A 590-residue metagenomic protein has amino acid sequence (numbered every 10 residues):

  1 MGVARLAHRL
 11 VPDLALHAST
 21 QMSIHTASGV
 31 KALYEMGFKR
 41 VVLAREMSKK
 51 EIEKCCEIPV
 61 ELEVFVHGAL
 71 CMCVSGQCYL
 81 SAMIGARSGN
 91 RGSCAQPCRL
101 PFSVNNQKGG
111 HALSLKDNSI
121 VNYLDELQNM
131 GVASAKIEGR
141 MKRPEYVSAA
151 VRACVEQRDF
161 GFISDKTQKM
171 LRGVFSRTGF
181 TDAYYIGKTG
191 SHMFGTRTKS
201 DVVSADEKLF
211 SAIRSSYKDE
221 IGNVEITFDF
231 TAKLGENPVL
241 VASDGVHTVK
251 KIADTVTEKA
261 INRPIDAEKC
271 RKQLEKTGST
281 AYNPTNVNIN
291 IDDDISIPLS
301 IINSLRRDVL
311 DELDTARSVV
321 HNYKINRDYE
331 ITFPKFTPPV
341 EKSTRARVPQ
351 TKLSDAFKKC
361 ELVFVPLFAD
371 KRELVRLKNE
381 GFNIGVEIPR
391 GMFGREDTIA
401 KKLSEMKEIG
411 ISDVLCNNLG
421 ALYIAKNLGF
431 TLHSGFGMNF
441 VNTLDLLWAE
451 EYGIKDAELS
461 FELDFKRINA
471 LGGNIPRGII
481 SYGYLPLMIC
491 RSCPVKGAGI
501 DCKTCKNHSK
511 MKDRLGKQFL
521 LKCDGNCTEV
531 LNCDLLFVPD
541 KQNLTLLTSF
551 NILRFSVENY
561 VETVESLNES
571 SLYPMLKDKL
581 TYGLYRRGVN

Functional and structural regions predicted by a protein language model:
M1, R9-H17, K31-F436, F440-N590: Surface-exposed amphipathic alpha-helical tracts and adjacent flexible/coil segments at the periphery of soluble enzymes
